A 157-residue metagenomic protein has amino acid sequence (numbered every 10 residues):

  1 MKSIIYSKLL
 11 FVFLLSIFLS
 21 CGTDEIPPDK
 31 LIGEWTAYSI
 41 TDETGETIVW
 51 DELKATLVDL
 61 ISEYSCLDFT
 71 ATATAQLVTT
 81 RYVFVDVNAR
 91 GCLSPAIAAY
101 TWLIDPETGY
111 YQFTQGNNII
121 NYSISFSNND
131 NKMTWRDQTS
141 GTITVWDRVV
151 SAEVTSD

Functional and structural regions predicted by a protein language model:
M1-L10: Bacterial N-terminal signal peptides that target proteins for export
I17-S20: C-terminal motif of bacterial Sec signal peptides marking the signal peptidase cleavage site
G22-A99, L103-D157: Lipid interaction determinants
